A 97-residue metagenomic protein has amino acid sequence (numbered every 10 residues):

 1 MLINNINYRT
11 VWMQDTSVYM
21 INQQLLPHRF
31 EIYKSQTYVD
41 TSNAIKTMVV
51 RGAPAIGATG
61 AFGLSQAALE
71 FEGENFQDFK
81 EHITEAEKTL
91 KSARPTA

Functional and structural regions predicted by a protein language model:
M1-V11: Polybasic, low-complexity association/targeting segments
R9-A97: Long amphipathic alpha-helical segments
